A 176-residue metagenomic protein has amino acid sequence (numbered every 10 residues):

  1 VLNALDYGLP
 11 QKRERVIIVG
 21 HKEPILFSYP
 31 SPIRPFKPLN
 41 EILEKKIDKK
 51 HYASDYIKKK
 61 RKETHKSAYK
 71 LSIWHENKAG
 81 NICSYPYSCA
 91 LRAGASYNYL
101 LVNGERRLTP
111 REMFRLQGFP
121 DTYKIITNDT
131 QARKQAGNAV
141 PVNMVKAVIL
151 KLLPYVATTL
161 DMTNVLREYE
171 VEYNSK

Functional and structural regions predicted by a protein language model:
V1-G94: Class I S-adenosyl-L-methionine
H51-K176: C-terminal target-recognition/interaction regions appended to catalytic cores
